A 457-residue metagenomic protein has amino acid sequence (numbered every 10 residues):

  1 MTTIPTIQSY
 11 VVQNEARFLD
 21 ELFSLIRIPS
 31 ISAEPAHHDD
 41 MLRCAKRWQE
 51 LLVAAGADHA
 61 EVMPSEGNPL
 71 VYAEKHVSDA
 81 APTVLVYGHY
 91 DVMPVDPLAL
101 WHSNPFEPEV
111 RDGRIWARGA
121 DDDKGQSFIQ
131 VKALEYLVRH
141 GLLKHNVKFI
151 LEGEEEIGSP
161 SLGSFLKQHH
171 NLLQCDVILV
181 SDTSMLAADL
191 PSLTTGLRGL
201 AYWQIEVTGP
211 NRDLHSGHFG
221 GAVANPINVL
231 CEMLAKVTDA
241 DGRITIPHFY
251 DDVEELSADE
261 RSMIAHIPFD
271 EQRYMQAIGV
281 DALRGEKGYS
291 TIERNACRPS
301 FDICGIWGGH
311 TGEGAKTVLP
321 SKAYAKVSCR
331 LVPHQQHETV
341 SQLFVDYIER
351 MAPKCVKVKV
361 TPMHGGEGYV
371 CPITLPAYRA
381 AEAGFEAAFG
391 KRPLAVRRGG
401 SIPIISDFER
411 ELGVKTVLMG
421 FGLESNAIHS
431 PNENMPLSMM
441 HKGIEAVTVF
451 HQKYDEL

Functional and structural regions predicted by a protein language model:
T2-L98, K322, T339: N-terminal helical capping/dimerization or prosegment-like subdomains of hydrolases acting on amide or phosphate bonds
A54, D79, A187-A188, T245-K322 (+3 more regions): An extended, acidic, His-containing surface patch that forms the Zn2+-binding/catalytic region of metallohydrolases
A81-K148, K442: Active-site metal-coordination/substrate-binding segment of hydrolases, especially metallo-dependent peptidases
Y90-V92, R114, I150-G158, S181-M185 (+3 more regions): Acidic, glycine-rich active-site loops and adjacent beta-strand->loop/helix elements that engage anionic groups
D121, N211-D213, C329-H337, G366: A generic structural motif
D121-G196: Acidic/histidine-rich catalytic neighborhood of metal-dependent amide-processing enzymes
S192-T208, V417-G422: Flexible glycine/proline-rich, aromatic-decorated loop/lid segments
G220-D241: A short core secondary-structure module
